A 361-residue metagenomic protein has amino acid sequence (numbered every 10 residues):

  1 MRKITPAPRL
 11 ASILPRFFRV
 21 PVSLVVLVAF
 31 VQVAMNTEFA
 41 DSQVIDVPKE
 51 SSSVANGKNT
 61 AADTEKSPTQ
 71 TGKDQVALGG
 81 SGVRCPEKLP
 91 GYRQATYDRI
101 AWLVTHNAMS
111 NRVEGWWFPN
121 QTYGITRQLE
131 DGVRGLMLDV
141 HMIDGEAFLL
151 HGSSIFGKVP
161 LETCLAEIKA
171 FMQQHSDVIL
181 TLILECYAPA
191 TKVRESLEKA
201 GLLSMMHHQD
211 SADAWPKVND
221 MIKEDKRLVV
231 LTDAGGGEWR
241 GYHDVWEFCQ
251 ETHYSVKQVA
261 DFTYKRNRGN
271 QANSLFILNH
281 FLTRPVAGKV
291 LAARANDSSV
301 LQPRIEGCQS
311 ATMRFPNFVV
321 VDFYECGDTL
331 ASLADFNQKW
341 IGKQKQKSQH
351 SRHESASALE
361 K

Functional and structural regions predicted by a protein language model:
M1-R16: N-terminal secretory signal peptides that target proteins for export/translocation
I13-L14, V26, M35: N-terminal leader/targeting signatures
F17-F18, F30, F39: Aromatic (phenylalanine/tyrosine) cluster motif
P21-Q32: Bacterial N-terminal signal peptides
A34, D41-K49, V54, K58 (+1 more regions): Catalytic cores of phosphodiester-bond hydrolases, prominently lipid phosphodiesterases
